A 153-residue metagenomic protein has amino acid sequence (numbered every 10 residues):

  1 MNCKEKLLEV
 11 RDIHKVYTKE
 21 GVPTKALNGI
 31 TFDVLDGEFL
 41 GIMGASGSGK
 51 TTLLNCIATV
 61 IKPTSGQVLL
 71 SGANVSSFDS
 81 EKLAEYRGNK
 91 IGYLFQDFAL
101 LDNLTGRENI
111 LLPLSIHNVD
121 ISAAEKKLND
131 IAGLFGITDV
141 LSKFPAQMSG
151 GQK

Functional and structural regions predicted by a protein language model:
M1-N2: Pre-NBD coupling/linker segments of ABC/ABC-like ATPases
K6-K153: ABC family nucleotide-binding domain
